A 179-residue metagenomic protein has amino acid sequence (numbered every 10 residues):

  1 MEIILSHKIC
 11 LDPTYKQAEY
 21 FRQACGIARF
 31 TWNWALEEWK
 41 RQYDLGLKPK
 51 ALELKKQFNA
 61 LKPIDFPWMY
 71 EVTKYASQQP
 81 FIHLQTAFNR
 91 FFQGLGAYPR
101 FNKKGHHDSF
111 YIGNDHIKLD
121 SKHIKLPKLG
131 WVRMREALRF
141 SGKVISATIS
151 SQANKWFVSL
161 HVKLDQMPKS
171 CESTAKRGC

Functional and structural regions predicted by a protein language model:
M1-C179: Nucleic-acid substrate recognition interfaces
